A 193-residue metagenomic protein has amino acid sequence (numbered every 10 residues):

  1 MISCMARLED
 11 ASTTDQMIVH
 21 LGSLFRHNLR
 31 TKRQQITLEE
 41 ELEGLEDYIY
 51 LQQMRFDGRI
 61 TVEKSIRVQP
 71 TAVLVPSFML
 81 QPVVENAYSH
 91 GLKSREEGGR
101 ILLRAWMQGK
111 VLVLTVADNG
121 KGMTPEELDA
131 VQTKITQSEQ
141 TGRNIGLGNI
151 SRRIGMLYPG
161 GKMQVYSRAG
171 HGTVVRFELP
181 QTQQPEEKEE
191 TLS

Functional and structural regions predicted by a protein language model:
M1-Q164, V174: Two-component histidine phosphotransfer core
T173-T182: Short C-terminal beta-strand
E187-S193: Intrinsically disordered, low-complexity acidic/proline-/asparagine-rich linker or regulatory tail/stalk regions
